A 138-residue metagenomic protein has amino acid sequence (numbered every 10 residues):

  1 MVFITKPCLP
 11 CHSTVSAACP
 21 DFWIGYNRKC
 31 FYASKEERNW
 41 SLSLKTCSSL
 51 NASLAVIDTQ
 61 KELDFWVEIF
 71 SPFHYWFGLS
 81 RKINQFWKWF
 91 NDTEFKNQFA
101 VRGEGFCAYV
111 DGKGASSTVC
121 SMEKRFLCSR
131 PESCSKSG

Functional and structural regions predicted by a protein language model:
M1-G138: Extracellular, disulfide-bonded carbohydrate-recognition/adhesion ectodomains, dominated by C-type lectin-like domains
